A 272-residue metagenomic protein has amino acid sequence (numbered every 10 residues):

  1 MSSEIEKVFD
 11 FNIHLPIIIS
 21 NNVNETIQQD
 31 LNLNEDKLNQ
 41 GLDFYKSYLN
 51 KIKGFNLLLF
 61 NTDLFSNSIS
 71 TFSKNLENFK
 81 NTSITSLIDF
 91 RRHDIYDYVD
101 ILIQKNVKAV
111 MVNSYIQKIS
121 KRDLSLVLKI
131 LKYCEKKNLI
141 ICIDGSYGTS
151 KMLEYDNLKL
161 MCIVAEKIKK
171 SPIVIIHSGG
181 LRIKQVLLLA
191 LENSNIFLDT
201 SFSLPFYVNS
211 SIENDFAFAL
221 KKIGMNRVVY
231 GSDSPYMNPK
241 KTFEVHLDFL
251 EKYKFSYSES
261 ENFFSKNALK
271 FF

Functional and structural regions predicted by a protein language model:
M1-G54, G224-R227, K241-F272: Mid-to-C-terminal alpha-helical segments outside catalytic/metal-binding sites
K7-I13, F55-L59, T82-I88, V110-V112 (+4 more regions): Hydrophobic faces of well-ordered beta-strands that scaffold small-molecule active sites in alpha/beta enzyme cores
N12, L102, C134, L198 (+3 more regions): Conserved, mostly hydrophobic/aromatic
H14-P16, F60-T62, L87-R91, N113-Q117 (+4 more regions): Active-site beta-loop-alpha junctions enriched in small/polar residues
D36-Y48, S68-I69, R92-L102, I183: Short, acidic/polar
Y45-I52, I101-L102, C134, V164 (+3 more regions): Generic structural signal for hydrophobic
S66-I143, Y147-T149: Active-site gating/metal-coordination segments in enzymes
A109, D123-V229: Catalytic pocket-lining loop regions of alpha/beta-barrel enzymes, especially the amidohydrolase/enolase/GH5 lineages
